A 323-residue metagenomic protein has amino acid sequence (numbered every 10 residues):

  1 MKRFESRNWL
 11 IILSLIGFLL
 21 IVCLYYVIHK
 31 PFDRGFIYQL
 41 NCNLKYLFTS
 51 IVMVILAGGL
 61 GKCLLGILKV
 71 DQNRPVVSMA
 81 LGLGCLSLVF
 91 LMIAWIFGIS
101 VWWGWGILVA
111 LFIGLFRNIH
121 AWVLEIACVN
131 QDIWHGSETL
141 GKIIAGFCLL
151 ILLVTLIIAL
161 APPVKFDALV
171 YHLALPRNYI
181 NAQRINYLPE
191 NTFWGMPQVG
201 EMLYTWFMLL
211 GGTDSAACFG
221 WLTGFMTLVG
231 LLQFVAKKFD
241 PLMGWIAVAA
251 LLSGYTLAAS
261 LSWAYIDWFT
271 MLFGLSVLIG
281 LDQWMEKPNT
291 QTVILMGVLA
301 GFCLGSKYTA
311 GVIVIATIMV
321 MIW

Functional and structural regions predicted by a protein language model:
M1-I133: Membrane-embedded, hydrophobic transmembrane alpha-helices
T49-L56, L81-S87, I107-G114, G200 (+3 more regions): Transmembrane alpha-helices of multi-pass, membrane-embedded glycan-processing enzymes that use lipid-linked
V70-M79, D214-S215, V229-S253, M271-L272 (+2 more regions): Transmembrane-helix signature of polytopic, membrane-embedded enzymes that assemble or transfer cell-envelope glycans
A161-L175, N181-L203, L210, D214-S215: Extracytoplasmic catalytic/substrate-binding loops of multi-pass membrane glycan-assembly enzymes
A247-L252, I279, A300, L304: Short helix- or helix-capping micro-motifs that position conserved polar/aromatic residues at function-defining sites
A259-T270: Short acidic/glycine- and proline-prone juxtamembrane loop motifs at membrane-interface regions of multi-pass membrane
V277-V293: Membrane-interface transmembrane helices that cradle and orient dolichyl/undecaprenyl
I313-W323: Perimembrane helix-loop-helix junctions
